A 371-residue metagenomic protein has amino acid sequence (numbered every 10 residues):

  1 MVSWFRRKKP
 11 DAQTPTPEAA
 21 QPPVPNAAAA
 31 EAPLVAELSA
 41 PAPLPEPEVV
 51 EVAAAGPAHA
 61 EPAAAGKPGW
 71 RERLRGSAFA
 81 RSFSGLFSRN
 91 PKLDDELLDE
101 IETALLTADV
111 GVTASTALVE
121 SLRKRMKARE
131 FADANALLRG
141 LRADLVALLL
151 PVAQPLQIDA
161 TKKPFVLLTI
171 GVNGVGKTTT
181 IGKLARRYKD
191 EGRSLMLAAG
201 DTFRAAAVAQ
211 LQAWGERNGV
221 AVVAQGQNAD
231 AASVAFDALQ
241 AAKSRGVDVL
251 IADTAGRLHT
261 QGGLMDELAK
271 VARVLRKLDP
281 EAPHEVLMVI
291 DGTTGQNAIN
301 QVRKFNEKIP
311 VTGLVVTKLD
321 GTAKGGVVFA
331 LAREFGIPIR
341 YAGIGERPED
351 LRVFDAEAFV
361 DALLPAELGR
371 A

Functional and structural regions predicted by a protein language model:
M1-A147, P151-Q154, K162-K163, D190 (+1 more regions): Non-catalytic terminal/linker segments enriched in charged/polar, low-complexity residues
T113, A143-A371: P-loop/Walker A NTP-binding module and the surrounding RecA-like catalytic core of P-loop NTPases
